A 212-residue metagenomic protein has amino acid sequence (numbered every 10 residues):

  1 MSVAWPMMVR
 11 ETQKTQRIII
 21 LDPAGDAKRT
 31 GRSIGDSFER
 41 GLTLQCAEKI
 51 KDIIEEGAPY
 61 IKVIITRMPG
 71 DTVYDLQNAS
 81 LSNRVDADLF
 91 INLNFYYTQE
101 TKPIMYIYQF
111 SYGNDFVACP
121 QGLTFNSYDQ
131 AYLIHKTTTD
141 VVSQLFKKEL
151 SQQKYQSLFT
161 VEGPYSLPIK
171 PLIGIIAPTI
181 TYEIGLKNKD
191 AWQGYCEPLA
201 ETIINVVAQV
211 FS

Functional and structural regions predicted by a protein language model:
M1-S2: Bacterial N-terminal signal peptides
M8-S80, V85: Active-site histidine-acidic residue metal-binding/catalytic motifs, centered on HxH/HExxH-like signatures
I20-I34, T72-K136, Y165-T181: Active-site microenvironments of hydrolase-like enzyme catalytic domains
G31-G41, I65-T72, Y128-T137, L186-C196: Second-shell loop/turn segments in exported
L44-K51, D75-A79, I104, T139-K147 (+3 more regions): Extracytoplasmic/secreted envelope proteins and their assembly/folding machinery, especially bacterial periplasmic
E48-P59, N83-A87, F95, K147 (+3 more regions): Sec-exported extracytoplasmic/periplasmic mature domains
Y96, Y155-S212: Active-site-adjacent mobile loop/cap segments within catalytic or ligand-binding domains
H135-Y165: Active-site-adjacent substrate-binding region of metalloamidase/peptidase-like peptide-processing proteins
